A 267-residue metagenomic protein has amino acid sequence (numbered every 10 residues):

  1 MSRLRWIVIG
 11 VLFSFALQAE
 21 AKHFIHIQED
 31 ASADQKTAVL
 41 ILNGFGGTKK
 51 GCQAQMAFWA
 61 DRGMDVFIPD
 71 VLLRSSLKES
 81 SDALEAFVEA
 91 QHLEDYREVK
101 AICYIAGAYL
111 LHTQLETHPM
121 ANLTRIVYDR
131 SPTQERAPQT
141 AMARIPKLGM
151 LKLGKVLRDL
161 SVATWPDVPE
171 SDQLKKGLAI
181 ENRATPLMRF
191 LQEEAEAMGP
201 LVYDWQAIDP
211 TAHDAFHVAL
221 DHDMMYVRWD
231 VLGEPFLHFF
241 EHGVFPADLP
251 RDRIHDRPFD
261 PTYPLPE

Functional and structural regions predicted by a protein language model:
M1-I7: Bacterial N-terminal signal peptides that target proteins for export
V11-A19: Hydrophobic h-region of N-terminal signal peptides that target proteins for export in Gram-negative bacteria
F24-I27, A31-V66: Short, surface-exposed "cap/lid" segments of acyl-processing enzymes
L40, W59-P69, K78-Q173: Serine-dependent carboxylesterase/thioesterase catalytic core of lipase-like alpha/beta-hydrolase/SGNH enzymes
N43, C103, I180: Short beta-strand/turn micro-motifs composed of small residues that flank or help shape donor/cofactor-binding pockets
G46-G47, A108, T133-Q134, N182-T185 (+1 more regions): Short, solvent-exposed loop/turn segments at secondary-structure junctions
G46-K50, L72-S80: Acidic-and-aromatic substrate-binding clefts and catalytic sites of carbohydrate-active enzymes
E170-E267: C-terminal catalytic-base region of ester-bond hydrolases, centering on the histidine of the charge-relay
